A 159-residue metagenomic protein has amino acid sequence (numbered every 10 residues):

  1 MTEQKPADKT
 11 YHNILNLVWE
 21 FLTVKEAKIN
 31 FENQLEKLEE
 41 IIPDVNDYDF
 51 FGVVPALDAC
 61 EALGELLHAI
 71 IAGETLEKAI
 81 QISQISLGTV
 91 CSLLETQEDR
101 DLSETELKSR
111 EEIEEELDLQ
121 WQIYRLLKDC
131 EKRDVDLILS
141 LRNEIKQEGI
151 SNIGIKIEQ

Functional and structural regions predicted by a protein language model:
M1-T105, S109, I113: Structured binding/interaction patches within domain cores
G88-Q159: C-terminal auxiliary extensions adjacent to catalytic cores
